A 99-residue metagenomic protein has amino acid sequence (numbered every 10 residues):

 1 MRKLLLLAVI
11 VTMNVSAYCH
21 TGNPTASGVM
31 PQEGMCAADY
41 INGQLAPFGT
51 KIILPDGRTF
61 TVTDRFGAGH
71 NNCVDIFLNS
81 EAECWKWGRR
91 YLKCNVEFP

Functional and structural regions predicted by a protein language model:
M1-K3: Positively charged n-region of N-terminal signal peptides that target proteins for export
A8-P99: Solvent-exposed, well-ordered loop and adjacent helix/strand elements within mature globular domains that form
